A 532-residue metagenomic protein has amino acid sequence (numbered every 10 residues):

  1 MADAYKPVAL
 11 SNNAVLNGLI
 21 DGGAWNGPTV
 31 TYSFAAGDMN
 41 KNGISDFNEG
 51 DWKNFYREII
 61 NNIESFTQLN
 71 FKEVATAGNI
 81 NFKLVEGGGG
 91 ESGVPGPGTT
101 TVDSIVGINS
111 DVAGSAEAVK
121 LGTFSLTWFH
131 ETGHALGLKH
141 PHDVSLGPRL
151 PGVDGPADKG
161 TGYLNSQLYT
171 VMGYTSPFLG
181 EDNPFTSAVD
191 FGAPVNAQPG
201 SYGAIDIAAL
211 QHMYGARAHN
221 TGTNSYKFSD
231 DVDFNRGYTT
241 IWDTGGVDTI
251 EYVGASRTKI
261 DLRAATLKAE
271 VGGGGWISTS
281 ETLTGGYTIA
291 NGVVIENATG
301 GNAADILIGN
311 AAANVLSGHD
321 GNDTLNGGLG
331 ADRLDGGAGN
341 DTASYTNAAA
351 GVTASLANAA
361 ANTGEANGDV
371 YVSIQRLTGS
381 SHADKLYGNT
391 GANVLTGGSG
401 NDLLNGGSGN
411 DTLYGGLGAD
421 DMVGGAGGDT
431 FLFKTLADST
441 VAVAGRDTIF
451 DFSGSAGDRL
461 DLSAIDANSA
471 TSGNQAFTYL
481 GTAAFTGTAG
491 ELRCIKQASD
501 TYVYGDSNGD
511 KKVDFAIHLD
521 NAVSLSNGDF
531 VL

Functional and structural regions predicted by a protein language model:
M1-E49: Disordered inhibitory propeptide/activation segment of secreted metzincin zinc metalloprotease zymogens, centered on
T29-A35, D154-A157, Y163-N165, T175-V189 (+5 more regions): GD-rich hexapeptide-repeat beta-solenoids
N42-A77, F129, G245, E251: Zn2+-dependent metallopeptidase catalytic core
D46-N48, S110-W128: Short pre-active-site segment immediately N-terminal to the catalytic Zn-binding motif
A77-K83, K139-Y169, T175, E181 (+4 more regions): Acidic glycine/aspartate-rich repeat arrays in secreted/surface proteins
L84-I105, G155-D158, G162-N165: Catalytic zinc-binding patch centered on the HExxH motif and its immediate surroundings that defines zinc-dependent
L126-P141: Active-site recognition of the HExxH zinc-binding catalytic motif
N297-T299, I306-I308, V315-D320, T324-L329 (+11 more regions): Short beta-strand elements of solenoid repeat domains
